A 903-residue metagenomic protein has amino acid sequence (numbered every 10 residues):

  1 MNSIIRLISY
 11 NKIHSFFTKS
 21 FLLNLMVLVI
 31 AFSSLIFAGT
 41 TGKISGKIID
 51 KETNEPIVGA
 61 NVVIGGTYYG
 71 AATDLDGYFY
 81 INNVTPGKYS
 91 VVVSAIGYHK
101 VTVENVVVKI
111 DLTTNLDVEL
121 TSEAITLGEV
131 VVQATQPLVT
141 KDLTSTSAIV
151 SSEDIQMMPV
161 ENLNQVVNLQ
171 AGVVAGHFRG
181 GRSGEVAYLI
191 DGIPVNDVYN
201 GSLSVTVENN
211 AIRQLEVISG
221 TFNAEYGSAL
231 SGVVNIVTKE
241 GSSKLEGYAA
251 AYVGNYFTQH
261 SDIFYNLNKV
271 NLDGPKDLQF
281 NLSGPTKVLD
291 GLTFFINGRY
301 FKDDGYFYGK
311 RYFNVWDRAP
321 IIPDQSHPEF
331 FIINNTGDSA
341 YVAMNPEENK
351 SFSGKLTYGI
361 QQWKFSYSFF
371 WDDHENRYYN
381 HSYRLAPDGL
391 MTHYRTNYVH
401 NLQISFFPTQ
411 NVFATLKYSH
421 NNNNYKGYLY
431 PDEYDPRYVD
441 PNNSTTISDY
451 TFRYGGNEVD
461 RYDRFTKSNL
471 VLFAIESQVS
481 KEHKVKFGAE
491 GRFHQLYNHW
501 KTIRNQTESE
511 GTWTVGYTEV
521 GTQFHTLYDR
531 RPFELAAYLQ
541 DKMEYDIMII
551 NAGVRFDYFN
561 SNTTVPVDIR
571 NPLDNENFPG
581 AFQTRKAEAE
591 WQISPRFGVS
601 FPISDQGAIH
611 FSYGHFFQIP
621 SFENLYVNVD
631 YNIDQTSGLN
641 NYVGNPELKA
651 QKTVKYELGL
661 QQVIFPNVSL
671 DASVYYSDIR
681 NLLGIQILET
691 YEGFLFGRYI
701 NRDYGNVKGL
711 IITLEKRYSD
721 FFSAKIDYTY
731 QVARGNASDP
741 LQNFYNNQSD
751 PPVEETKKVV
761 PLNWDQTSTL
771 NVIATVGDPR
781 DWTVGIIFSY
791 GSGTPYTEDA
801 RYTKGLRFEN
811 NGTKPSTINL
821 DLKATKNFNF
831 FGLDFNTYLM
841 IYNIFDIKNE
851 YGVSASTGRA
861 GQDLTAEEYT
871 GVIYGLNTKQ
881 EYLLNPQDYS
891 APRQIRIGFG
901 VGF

Functional and structural regions predicted by a protein language model:
I36-Q133: Periplasm-facing N-terminal accessory domains of Gram-negative outer-membrane beta-barrel systems
H99, V106-N115, G128-A224, S228-V233 (+3 more regions): Periplasmic N-terminal accessory/gating domains of Gram-negative outer-membrane beta-barrel systems
N271-E375, T392-A414, P595: Transmembrane beta-barrel wall of Gram-negative outer-membrane proteins
S339-V342, E458, E482-Q606, P620 (+3 more regions): Signature of Gram-negative outer-membrane beta-barrel scaffolds
D372-Q540, E576-G580: Replace "related TpsB outer-membrane translocases also match" with "some related outer-membrane beta-barrels such as
T415, S419, A608-H610, G614 (+7 more regions): Membrane-embedded beta-barrel scaffold of Gram-negative outer-membrane proteins
Y675-D678, L695-E798: Gram-negative outer-membrane beta-barrel transporters
D781, S789-R801, K826-F903: C-terminal beta-signal and adjacent terminal beta-strands/loops of Gram-negative outer-membrane beta-barrel proteins
